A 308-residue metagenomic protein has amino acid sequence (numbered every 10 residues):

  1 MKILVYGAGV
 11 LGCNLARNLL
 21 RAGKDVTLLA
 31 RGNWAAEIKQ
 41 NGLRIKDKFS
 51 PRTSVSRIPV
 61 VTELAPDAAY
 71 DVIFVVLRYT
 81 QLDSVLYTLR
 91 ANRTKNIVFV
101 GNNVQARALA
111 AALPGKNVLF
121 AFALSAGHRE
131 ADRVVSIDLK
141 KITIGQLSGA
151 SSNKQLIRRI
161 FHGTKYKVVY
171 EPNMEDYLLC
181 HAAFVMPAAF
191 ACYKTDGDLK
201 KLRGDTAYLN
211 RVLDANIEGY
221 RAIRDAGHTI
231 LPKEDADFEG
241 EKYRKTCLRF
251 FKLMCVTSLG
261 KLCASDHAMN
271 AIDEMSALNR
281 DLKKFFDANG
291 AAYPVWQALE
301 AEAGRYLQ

Functional and structural regions predicted by a protein language model:
M1-P51: NAD(P)+-binding Rossmann beta1-loop-alpha1 motif at the extreme N-terminus of oxidoreductases
I3, D25-V26, I97, V118 (+1 more regions): Hydrophobic anchor at the start of a short beta-strand that flanks the dinucleotide cofactor-binding loop
L43-V60, V185: N-terminal glycine-rich dinucleotide-binding loop that anchors FAD/FMN and/or NAD(P) in oxidoreductases
R52-V135: Rossmann-like NAD(P)(H) cofactor-binding subdomain of soluble oxidoreductases
Q105-A183, P187: Rossmann-fold dinucleotide-binding core
R133-T143, Y193-R203, S258-M269: Helix-loop-beta segment of a Rossmann-like dinucleotide-binding subdomain
E175-R203, A207-Y220: Active-site-proximal catalytic alpha-helix in oxidoreductases
I217-Y220, R224-Q308: NAD(P)-dependent Rossmann-like dehydrogenase/reductase catalytic/cofactor-binding core
